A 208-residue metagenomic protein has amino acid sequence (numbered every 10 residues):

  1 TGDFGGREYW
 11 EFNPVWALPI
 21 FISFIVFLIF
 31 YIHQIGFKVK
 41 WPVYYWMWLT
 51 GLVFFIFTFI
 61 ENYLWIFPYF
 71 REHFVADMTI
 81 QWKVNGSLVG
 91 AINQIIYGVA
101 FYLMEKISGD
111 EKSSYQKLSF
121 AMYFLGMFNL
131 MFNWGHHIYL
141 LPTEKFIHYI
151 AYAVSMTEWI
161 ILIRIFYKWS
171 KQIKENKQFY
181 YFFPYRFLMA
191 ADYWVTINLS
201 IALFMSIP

Functional and structural regions predicted by a protein language model:
T1-E11, I29-W46, L64-I80, I95-A121 (+3 more regions): Juxtamembrane membrane-water interface segments of multi-pass membrane proteins, especially cytoplasmic-side
W16-F30, G86-Y102, V154-K168: Hydrophobic cores of alpha-helical transmembrane segments in multi-pass inner/ER membrane proteins, independent
A17-I32, W48-I60, N93, Y193: Early transmembrane alpha-helices of polytopic membrane proteins
S23, G51-F59, L118-W134, T157-I160 (+1 more regions): Hydrophobic membrane-spanning alpha-helices of multi-pass integral membrane proteins
Q81-V89, P142-T157: Membrane-interface transmembrane-helix boundary segments in multi-pass integral membrane proteins
N85, F187-A190: Amphipathic, non-membrane alpha-helical segments in soluble helical-bundle scaffolds
K106, Y152, D192: Charged/polar, solvent-exposed surface patches and flexible loops
